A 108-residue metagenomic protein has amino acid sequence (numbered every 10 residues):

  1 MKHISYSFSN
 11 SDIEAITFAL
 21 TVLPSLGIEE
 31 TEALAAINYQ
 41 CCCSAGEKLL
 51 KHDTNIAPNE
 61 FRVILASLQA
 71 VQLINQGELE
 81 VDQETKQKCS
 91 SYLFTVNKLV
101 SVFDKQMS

Functional and structural regions predicted by a protein language model:
M1-S108: Positively charged, low-complexity terminal tracts and the immediately adjacent first secondary-structure elements
